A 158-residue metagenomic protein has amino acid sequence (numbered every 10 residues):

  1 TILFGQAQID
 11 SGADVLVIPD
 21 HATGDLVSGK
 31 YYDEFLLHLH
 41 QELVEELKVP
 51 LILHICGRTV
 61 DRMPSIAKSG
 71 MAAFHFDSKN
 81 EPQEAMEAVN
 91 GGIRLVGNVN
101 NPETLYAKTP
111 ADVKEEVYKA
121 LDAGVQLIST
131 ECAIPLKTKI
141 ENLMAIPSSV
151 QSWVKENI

Functional and structural regions predicted by a protein language model:
T1-I158: Active-site loop segments of alpha/beta catalytic cores
